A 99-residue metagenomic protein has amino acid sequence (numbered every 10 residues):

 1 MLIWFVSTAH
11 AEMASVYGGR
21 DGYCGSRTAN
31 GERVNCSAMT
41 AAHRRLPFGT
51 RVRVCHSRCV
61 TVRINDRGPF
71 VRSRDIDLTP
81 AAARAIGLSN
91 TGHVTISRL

Functional and structural regions predicted by a protein language model:
L2-L99: Secreted/periplasmic proteins
